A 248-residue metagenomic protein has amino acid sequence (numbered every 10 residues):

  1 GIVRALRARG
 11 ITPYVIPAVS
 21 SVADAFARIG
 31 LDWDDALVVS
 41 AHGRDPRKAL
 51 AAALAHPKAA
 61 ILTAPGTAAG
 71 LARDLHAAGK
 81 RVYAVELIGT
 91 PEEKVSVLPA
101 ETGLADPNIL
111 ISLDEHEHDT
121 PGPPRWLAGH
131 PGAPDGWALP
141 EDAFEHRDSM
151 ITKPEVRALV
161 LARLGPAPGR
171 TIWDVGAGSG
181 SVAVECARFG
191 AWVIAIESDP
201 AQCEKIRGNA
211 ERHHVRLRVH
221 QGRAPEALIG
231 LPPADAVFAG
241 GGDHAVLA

Functional and structural regions predicted by a protein language model:
V3-W137, D142: Beta-strand/loop-alpha-helix module characteristic of Rossmann-like adenine-cofactor folds
Y14, W173, I194: Conserved beta-strand positions in the Rossmann-like core of class I SAM-dependent methyltransferases
H56, P168-G169: Phosphate-coordination loops involved in phosphoryl transfer and adenosine-cofactor binding
K58-A60, P233-G240: Short SAM/SAH-binding signature in class I
I151-P168: Conserved alpha-helix/loop element of class I SAM-dependent methyltransferases that forms part of the SAM/SAH-binding
G169-G178: Conserved class I S-adenosyl-L-methionine
S179-A191: Conserved SAM-binding loop of SAM-dependent methyltransferases across substrates and taxa, primarily the Class I
I196-A234: S-adenosyl-L-methionine
